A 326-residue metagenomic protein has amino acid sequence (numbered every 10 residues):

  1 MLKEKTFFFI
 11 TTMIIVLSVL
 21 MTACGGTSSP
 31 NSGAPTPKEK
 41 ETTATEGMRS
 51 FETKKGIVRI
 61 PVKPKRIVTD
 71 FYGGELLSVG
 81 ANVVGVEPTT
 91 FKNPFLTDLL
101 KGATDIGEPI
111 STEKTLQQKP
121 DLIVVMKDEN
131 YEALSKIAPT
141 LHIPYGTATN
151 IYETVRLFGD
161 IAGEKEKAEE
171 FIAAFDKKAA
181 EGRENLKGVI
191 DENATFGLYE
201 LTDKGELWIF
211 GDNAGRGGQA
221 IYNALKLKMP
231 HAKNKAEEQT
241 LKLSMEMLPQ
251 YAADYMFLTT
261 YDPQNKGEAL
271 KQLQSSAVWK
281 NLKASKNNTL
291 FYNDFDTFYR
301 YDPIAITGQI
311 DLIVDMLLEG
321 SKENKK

Functional and structural regions predicted by a protein language model:
L2-T11, T22-T69, K167-L198, K266-A269 (+2 more regions): Bacterial Sec-exported substrate-binding components of ABC uptake systems
T53, T104-T112, K235-S244: Short helix-initiation/N-cap motifs at beta->coil->alpha
V68-Q118: A short, structured surface patch at a secondary-structure boundary
T69, E132-E169, D176, D191 (+2 more regions): Charged, glycine-enriched surface loops/patches that mediate electrostatic binding to polyanionic ligands
T90-P94, W208-T240: Alpha-helical, coiled-coil/dimerization segments enriched in small aliphatic residues
T115-V125, P139, L248, A252-M256: Proline-aspartate-enriched helix->loop->beta-strand connector
P144-L157, N193-Q219, P263-A269: Extracytoplasmic ligand-binding site segments that recognize negatively charged/polar headgroups
Y255-K326: Structured C-terminal subdomain patch of bacterial secreted/periplasmic proteins
